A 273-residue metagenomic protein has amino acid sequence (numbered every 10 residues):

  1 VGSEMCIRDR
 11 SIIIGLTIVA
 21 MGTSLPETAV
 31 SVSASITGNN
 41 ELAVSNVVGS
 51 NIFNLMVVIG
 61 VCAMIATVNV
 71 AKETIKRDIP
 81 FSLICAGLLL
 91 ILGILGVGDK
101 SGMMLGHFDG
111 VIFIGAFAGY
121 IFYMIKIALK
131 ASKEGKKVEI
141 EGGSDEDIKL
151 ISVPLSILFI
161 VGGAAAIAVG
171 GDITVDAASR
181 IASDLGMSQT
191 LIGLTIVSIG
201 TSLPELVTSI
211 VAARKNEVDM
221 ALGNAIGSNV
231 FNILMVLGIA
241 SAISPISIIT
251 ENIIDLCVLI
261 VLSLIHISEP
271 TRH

Functional and structural regions predicted by a protein language model:
V1-S3, I7-S268, R272: Hydrophobic alpha-helical segments, chiefly the membrane-spanning helices and signal/signal-anchor peptides
